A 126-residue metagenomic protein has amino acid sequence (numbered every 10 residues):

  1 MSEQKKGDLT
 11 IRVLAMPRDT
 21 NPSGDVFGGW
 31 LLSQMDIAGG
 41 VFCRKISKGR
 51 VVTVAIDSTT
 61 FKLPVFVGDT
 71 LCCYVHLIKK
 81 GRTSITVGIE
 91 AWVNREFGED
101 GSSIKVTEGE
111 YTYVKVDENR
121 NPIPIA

Functional and structural regions predicted by a protein language model:
S2-A55, V114-A126: Hot-dog-fold acyl-thioester-processing enzymes
E3-K5, L9-I11, F66-V67, I78-A126: HotDog/MaoC-like acyl-thioester-processing domains
I56-S58, E108: Extracellular/lumenal ectodomain signal focusing on beta-strand-rich modules and carbohydrate-recognition contexts
